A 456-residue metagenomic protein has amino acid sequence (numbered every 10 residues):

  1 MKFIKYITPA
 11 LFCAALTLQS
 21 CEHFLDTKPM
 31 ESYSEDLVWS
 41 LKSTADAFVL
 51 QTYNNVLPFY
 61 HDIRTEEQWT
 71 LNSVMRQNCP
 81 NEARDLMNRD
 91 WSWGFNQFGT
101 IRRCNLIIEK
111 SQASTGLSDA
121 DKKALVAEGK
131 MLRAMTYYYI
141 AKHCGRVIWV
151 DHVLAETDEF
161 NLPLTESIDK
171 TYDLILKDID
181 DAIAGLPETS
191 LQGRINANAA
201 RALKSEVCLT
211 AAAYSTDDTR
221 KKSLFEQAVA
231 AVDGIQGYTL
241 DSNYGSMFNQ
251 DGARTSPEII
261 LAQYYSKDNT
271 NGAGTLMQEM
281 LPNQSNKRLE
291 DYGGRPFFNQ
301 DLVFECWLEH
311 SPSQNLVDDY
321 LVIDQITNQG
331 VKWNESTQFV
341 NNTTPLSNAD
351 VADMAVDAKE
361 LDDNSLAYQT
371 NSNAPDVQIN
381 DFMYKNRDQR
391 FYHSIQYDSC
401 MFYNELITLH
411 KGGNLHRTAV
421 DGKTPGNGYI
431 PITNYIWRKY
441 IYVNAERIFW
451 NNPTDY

Functional and structural regions predicted by a protein language model:
M1-T8: Bacterial N-terminal signal peptides that target proteins for export
P9-L16: Hydrophobic helical h-region of N-terminal Sec-dependent signal peptides in bacterial secretory/periplasmic proteins
L18-S20: C-terminal motif of bacterial Sec signal peptides marking the signal peptidase cleavage site
E22-R76, N198, E206-T418: An aromatic- and glycine-enriched ligand-binding surface/loop that stacks and positions planar moieties
S34-Y60, V74-C144, F160-D173, K177-Q192 (+8 more regions): Conserved, well-structured interaction surfaces
A141-K142, R146-I148, S190, T210-T219: Short coil/turn linking the two alpha-helices of tandem helical-hairpin repeats
G193-L203, Y456: Amphipathic alpha-helical protein-interaction segments enriched in hydrophobic
N386, F402, A419-P425, Y429-I436: C-terminal functional modules
